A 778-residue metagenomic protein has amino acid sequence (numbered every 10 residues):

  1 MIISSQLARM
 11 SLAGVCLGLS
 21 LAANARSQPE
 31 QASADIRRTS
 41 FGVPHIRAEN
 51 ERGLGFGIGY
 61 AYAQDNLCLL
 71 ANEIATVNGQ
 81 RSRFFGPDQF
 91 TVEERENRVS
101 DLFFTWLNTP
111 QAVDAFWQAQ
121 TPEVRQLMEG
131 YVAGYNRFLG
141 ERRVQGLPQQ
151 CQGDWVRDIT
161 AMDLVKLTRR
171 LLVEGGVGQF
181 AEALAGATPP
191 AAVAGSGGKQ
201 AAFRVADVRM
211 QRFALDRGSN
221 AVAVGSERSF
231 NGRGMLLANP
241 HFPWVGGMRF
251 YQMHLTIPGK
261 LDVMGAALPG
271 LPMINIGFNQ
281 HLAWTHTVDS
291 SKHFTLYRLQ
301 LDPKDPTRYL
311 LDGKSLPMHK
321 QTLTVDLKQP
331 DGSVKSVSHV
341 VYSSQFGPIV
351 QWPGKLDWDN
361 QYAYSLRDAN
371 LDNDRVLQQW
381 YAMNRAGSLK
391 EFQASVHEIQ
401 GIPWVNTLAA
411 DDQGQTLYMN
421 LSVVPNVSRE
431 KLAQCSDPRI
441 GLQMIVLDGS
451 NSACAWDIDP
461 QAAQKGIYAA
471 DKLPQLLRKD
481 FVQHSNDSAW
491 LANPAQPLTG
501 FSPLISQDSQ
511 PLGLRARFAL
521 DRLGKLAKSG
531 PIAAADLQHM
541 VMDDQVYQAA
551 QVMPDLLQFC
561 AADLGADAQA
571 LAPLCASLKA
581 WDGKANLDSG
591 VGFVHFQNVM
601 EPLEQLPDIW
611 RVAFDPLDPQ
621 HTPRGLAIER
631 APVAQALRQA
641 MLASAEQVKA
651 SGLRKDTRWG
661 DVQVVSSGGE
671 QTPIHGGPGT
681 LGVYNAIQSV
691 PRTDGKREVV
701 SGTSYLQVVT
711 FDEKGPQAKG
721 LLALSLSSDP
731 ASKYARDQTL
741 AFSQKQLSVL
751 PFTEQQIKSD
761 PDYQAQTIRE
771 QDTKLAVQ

Functional and structural regions predicted by a protein language model:
M1-S11: Bacterial N-terminal signal peptides that target proteins for export
S20-A23: N-terminal signal peptide c-region/cleavage motif recognized by signal peptidases
Q28-G247, L255-K260, M264-M273, F278 (+1 more regions): Substrate-recognition/specificity elements adjacent to catalytic centers across diverse enzyme folds
G57-I58, L102-F103, P110-Q126, S365-R367 (+5 more regions): Second-shell loop/turn segments in exported
I257, V263-L268, G277-Q280, H286-Q443: Glycine- and hydrophobic-rich flexible loops that cap the catalytic core of alpha/beta enzyme folds
F294, I402-L526, N598-P602: Hydrophobic alpha-helical segments
Y418, V427-A433, D567-Q663, G669: A terminal-accessory region detector
N493-D567, L571, D661-Q778: Terminal end segments
